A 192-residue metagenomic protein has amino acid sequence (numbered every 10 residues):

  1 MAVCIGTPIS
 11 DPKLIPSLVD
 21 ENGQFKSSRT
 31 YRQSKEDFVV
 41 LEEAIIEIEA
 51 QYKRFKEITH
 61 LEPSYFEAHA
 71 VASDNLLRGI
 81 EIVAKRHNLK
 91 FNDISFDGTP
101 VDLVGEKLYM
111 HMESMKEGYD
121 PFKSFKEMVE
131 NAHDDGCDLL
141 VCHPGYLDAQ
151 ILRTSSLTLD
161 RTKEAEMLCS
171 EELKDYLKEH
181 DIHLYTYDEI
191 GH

Functional and structural regions predicted by a protein language model:
M1-I5, R29, A68-A70, D93-F96 (+1 more regions): A cross-domain feature marking catalytic cores of carbohydrate-active enzymes and several ubiquitous metabolic/repair
V3-K13, L147: Short, solvent-exposed beta-strand-terminating loops
I9-V39, S156: Active-site gating loops and adjacent loop-to-helix segments of metal-dependent hydrolytic enzymes
L41-E42, E49-Y109, E113-K116, K123 (+1 more regions): Catalytic domains of cell-wall/extracellular-matrix polysaccharide-remodeling enzymes, centered on de-N-acetylation
F66, L140, L177: Conserved, mostly hydrophobic/aromatic
F91, S155-H192: C-terminal domain-boundary segment and adjacent tail
M110-Y119, A149-L168: Gly/Pro-rich active-site loop or hairpin
E127, N131-D148, H183-Y185: Aromatic-lined glycan-binding groove of carbohydrate-active enzymes
